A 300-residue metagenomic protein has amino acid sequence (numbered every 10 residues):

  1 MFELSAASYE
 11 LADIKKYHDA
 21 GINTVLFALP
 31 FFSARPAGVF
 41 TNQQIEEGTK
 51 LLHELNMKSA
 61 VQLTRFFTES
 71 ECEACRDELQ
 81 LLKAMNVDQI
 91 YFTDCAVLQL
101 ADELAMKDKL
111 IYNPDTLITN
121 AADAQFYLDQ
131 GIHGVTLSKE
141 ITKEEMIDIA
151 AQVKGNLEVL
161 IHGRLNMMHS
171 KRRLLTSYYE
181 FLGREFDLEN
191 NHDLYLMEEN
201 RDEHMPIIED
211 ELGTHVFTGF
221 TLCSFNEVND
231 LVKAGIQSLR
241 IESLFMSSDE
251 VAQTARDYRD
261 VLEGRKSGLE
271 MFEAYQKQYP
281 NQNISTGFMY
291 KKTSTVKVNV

Functional and structural regions predicted by a protein language model:
M1-T116, T136-L137, K143-V300: Active-site pocket-lining/capping segments in soluble small-molecule metabolic enzymes
G131-I132: As written
